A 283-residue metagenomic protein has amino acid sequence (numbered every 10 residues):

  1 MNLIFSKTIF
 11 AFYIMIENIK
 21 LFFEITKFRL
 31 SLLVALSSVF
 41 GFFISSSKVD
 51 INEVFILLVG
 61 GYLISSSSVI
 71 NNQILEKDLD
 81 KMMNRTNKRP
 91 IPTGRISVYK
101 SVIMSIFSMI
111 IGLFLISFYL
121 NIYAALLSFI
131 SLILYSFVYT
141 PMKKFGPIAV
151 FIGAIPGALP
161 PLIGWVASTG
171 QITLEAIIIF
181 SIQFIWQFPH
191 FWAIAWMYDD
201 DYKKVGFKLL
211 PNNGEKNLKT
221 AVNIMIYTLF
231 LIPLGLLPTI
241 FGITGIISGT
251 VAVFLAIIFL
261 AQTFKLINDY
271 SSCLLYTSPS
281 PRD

Functional and structural regions predicted by a protein language model:
L36-S37, F42-L75, L126-I130, Y135-S136 (+1 more regions): Membrane-embedded alpha-helical segments that form the functional core of polytopic membrane enzymes, especially those
F43-I56, L113-A124, P161-S181, L236-I247: Helix-coil boundary and interhelical linker segments in multi-pass alpha-helical membrane proteins
V49, A154-A195, D199-D200, K204 (+2 more regions): Functional transmembrane core segments of multi-pass inner-membrane proteins
L63-I70, L134-V138, I182-Y198, A256-L266: Transmembrane alpha-helical segments that form the membrane-embedded catalytic/substrate-channel core of multi-pass
L75-T93, W192-N217: Cytosolic, membrane-interface loops and tails of multi-pass inner-membrane proteins
R85-L126, E215-T239: Multi-pass membrane catalytic core of lipid/isoprenoid biosynthesis enzymes
V98-S168: Intramembrane alpha-helical segments
Y276-D283: Conserved small/polar residues in nucleotide/adenosyl-binding loops
